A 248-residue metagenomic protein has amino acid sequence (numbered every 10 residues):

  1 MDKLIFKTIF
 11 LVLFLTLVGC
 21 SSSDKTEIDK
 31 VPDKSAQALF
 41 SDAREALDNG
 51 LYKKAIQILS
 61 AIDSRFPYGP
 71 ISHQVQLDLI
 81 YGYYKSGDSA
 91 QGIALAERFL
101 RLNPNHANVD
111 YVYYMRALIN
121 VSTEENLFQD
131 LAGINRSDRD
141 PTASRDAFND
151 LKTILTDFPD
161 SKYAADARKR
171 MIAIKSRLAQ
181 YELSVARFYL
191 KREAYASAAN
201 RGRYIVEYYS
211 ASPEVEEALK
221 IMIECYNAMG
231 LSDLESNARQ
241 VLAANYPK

Functional and structural regions predicted by a protein language model:
M1-C20: Sec-dependent bacterial lipoprotein signal peptides
C20-K248: Acidic, polar-rich low-complexity tracts and alpha-helical solenoid repeat scaffolds
